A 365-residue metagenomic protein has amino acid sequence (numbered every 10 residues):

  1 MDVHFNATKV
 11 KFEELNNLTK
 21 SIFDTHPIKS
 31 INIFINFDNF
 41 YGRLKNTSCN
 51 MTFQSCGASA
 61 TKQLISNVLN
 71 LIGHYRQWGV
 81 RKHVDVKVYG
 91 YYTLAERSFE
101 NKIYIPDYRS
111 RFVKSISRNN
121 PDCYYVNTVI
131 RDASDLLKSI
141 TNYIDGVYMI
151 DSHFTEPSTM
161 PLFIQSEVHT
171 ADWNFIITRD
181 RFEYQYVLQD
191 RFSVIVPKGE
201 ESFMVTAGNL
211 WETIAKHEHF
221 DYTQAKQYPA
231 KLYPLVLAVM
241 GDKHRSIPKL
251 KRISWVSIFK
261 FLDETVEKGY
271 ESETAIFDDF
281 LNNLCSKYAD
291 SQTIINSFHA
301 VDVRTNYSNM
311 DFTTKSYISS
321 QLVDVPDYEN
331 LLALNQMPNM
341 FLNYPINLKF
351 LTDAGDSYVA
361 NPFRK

Functional and structural regions predicted by a protein language model:
D2-F5, K9-L15, D85, K114-V323 (+3 more regions): Extended two-metal-dependent nuclease catalytic cores across DNA- and RNA-processing enzymes
D2-L136: Domain-level signal for Mg2+-assisted phosphodiester chemistry and nucleotide/NA-binding surfaces in nucleic-acid
A333-K365: Long, highly charged low-complexity segments enriched in Glu/Asp and Lys/Arg with interspersed Ser/Thr
